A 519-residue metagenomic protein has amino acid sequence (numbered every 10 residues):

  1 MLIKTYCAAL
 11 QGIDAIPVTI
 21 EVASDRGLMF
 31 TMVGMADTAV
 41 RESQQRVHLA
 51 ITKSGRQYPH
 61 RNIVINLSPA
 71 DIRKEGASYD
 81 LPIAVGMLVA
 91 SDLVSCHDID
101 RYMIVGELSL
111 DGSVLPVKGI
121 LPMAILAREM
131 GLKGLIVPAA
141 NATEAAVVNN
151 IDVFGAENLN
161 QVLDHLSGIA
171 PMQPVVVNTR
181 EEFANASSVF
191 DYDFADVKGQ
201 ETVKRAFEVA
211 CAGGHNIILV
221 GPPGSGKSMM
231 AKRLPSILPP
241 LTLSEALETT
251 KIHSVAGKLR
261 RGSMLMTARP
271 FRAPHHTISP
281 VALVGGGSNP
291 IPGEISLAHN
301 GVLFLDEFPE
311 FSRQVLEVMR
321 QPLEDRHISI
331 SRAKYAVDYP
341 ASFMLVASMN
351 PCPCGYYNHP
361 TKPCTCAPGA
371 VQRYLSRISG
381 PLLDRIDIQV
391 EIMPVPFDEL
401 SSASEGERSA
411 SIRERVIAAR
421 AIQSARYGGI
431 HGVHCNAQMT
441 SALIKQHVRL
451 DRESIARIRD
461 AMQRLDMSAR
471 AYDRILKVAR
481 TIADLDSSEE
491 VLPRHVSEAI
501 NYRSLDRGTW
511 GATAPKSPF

Functional and structural regions predicted by a protein language model:
M1-I218, P222-S225, S331, A471-Y472 (+2 more regions): Peripheral, non-AAA+ core regions of ATP-driven protein-machinery
V18-S24, L283, D387-V390: Short beta-strand elements
R26, Y58-R61, D98-I99, G131 (+9 more regions): Short loop/turn elements that form and flank the Walker-type P-loop nucleotide-binding site in RecA-like NTPase cores
V33-Q44, P59, N66-G76, P290 (+1 more regions): Basic, amphipathic alpha-helical bundle interface domains used for macromolecular binding and assembly
A170-V209, G213, P240-I295: P-loop NTPase nucleotide-binding/switch module
L219-R260, D325: Walker A/P-loop
N300, D306-E307, V318: Walker B catalytic acidic pair
